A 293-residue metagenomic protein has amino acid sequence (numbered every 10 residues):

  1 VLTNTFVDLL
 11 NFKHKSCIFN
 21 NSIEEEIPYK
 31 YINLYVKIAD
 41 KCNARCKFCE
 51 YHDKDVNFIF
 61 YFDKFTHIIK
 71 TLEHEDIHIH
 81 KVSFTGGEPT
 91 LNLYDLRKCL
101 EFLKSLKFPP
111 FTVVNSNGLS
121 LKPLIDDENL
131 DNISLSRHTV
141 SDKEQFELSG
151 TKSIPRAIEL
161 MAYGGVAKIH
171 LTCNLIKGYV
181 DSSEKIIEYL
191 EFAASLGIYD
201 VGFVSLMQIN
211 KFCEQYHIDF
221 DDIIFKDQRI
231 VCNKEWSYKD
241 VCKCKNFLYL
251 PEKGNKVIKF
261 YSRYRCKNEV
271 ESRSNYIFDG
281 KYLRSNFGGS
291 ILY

Functional and structural regions predicted by a protein language model:
V1-E26, S274-Y293: Radical SAM enzyme core and accessory elements
L9-D63: Canonical Radical SAM [4Fe-4S] cluster-binding loop centered on the CxxxCxxC motif and its immediate flanking residues
E50-D63, I77-N92, L106-L121, L130-A157 (+2 more regions): Core AdoMet radical
L72-D76, I125-L130, I158-G165: Acidic (Asp/Glu)-rich catalytic clusters
E73-E75, K104, D126, E191-A194: Non-catalytic positions within long, well-ordered alpha-helices that form the structural scaffold/packing of enzyme
Y94-E101, L121-N129, D181-Y189: Distinct, well-ordered alpha-helical segments
R97-K107, M161-A167: Surface-exposed amphipathic alpha-helices with a cationic face
K143-P155, Y163-V270, D279, G288 (+1 more regions): Radical SAM enzyme [4Fe-4S]-AdoMet core and its adjacent flexible, acidic and glycine-rich loops/tails across
